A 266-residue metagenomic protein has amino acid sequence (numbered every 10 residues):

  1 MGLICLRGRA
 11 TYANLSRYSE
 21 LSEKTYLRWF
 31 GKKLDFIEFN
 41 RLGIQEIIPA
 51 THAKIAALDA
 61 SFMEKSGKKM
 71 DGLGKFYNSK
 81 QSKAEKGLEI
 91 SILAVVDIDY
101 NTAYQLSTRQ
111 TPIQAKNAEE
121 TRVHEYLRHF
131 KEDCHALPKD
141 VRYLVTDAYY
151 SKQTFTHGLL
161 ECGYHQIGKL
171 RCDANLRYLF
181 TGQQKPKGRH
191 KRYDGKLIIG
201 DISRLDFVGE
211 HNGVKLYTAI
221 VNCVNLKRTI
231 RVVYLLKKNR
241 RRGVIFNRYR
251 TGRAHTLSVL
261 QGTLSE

Functional and structural regions predicted by a protein language model:
M1-D35: Gly/serine-rich nucleotide phosphate-binding loop at the start of the catalytic core of nucleotide/ADP-ribose-handling
M1-G2, Q81-G87, R253, L257-S258: Short, mixed-charge, low-aromatic patches
L6-G8, S19, T51, K65 (+2 more regions): Single, function-defining residue in the core of a domain
R9-Y12, E23, H52-A57, I90 (+1 more regions): A common structural microfeature
T11-N14, T25, E38-G43, N175 (+2 more regions): Exposed alpha-helical structural elements
G31-N101, H211-N222: Active-site-proximal, Lys/Arg-enriched surface segment that forms a nucleic-acid-binding/basic interface patch
